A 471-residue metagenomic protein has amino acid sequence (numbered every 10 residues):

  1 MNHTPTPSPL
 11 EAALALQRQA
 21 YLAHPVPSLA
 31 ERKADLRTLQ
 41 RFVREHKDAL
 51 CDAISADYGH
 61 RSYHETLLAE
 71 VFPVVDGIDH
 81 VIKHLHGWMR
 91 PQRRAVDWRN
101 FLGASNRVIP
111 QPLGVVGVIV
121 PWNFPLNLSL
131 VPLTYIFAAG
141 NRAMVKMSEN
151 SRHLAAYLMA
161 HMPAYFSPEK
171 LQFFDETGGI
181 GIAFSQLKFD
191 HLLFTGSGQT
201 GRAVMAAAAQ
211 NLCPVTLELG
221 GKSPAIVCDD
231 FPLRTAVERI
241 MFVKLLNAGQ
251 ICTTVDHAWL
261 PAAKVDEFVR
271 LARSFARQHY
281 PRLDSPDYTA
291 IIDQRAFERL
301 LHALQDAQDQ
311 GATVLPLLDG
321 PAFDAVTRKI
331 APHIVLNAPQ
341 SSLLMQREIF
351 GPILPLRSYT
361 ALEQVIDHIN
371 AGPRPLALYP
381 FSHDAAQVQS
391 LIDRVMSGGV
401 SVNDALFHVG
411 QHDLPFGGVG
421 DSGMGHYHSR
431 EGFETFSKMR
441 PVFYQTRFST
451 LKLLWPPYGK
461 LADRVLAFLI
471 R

Functional and structural regions predicted by a protein language model:
M1-N106: N-terminal Rossmann-like NAD(P)+-binding subdomain of aldehyde/semialdehyde dehydrogenases
N2-H3, P27-K33, A322-A325, K329-R471: Conserved C-terminal structural/oligomerization subdomain of aldehyde/semialdehyde dehydrogenase
L10, L29, K47, L233 (+4 more regions): Residues at or immediately preceding the N-termini of alpha-helices
Q19-P25, G117-V118, I226-V227, H257-L260 (+4 more regions): Short, well-ordered beta-strand elements within core beta-sheets of diverse protein domains
Y21, P25, Q40-V43, K47 (+14 more regions): Structural signal for hydrophobic packing residues in well-ordered secondary-structure cores of soluble enzyme domains
R32, I78, G140, L171 (+7 more regions): Residue-level signal for inorganic ion chemistry
R99-T235, Y359: Rossmann-like NAD(P) dinucleotide-binding subdomain of oxidoreductase/dehydrogenase enzymes
Q199-P339, E363, V402, I470: ALDH superfamily catalytic-core signature
